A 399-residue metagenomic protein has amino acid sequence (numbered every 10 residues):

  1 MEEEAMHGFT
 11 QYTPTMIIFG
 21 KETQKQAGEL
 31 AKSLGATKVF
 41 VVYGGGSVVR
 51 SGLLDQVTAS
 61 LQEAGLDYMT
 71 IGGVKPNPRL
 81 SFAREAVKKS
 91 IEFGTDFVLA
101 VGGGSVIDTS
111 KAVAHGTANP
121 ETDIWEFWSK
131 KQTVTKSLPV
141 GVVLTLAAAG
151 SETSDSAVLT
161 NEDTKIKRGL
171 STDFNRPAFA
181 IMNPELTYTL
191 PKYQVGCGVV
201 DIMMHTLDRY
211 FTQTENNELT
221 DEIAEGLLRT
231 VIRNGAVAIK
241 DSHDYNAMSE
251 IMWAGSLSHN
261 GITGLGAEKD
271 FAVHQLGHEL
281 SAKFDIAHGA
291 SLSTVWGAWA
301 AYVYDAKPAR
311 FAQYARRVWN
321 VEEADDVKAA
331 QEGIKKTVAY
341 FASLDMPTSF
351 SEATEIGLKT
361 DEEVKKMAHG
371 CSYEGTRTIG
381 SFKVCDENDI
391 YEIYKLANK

Functional and structural regions predicted by a protein language model:
E2, F311, V321-K399: C-terminal charged capping/lid subdomain of soluble metabolic enzymes
E2-F97, F350-S351, T378: ATP/NTP phosphate-donor binding region
Q24-A27, R50-L53, L80-A83, S105-S110 (+4 more regions): Short glycine/serine/threonine-rich phosphate/pyrophosphate-binding segments that cradle anionic phosphate groups
Q56-V57, V87, V106-P120, T153-S154: Short Gly/Thr/Asp-enriched flexible loops that form oxyanion-binding sites at enzyme active sites
T95-K111, T145-S151, K283-I286: Glycine/serine-rich anion-binding loops at beta->alpha junctions that coordinate negatively charged ligand groups
N119-N216, Q313: A glycine/threonine-rich phosphate-anchoring loop and its flanking beta-alpha core in nucleotide/phosphate-binding
R209-A339: Active-site segments that bind and position negatively charged phosphate/pyrophosphate groups
